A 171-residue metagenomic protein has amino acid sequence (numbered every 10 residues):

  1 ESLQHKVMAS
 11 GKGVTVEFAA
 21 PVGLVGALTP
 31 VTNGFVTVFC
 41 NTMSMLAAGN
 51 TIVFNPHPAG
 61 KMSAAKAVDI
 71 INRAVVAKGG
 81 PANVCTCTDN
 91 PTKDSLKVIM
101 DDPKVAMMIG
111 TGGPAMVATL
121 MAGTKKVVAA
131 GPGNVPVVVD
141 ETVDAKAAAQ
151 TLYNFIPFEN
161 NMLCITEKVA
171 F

Functional and structural regions predicted by a protein language model:
E1-T37, A77-T88: N-terminal Rossmann NAD(P)-binding subdomain characteristic of aldehyde/semialdehyde dehydrogenases
A20, V38-N90: PLP-dependent aminotransferase-like
T29, N55-P58, G131, D140-E141: Short beta->alpha connector loops at strand-helix junctions that form conserved, small/polar/Pro-enriched
F39, V117-F171: ALDH superfamily catalytic-core signature
A48, P103-K104, G123-T124: Short, structured coil segments at secondary-structure junctions
G49, M108, G133: Residue-level signal for inorganic ion chemistry
F54, C87-D89, I109-G112, V127-G131: General beta-strand structural signal in soluble alpha/beta enzymes
T92-M107, A115, T119, L163-F171: Aldehyde/semialdehyde dehydrogenase
